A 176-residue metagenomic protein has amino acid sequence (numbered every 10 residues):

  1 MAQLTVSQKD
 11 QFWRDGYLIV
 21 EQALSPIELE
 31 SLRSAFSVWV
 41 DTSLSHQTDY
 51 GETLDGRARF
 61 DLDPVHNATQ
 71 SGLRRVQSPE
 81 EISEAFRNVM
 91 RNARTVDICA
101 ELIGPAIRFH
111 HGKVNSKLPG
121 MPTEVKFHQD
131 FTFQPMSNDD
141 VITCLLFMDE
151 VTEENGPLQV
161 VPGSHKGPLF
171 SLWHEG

Functional and structural regions predicted by a protein language model:
M1-D15, E21-F127, F133-M136: Non-heme Fe(II)-dependent double-stranded beta-helix
D10, V151-G176: Double-stranded beta-helix
Y17-I19, T143-F147, P157-V160: Conserved hydrophobic/aromatic beta-strand scaffold that supports enzyme active sites
V20, T132-Q134, E153, K166: General alpha-helical segment detector with a strong preference for membrane-spanning helices and helix-boundary regions
A23, K117, D130, F147-D149 (+1 more regions): Structured loops at beta-to-helix junctions and adjacent beta-edge loops in soluble globular domains
L24, M136-N138, P157, F170: Short, function-defining helix-loop hinge/capping sites that tune catalysis or transport
I27, D139-V141, V160, W173: Single-residue recognition of alpha-helix boundary sites
L102, P135-E153: Short, conserved beta-strand element in jelly-roll/cupin
